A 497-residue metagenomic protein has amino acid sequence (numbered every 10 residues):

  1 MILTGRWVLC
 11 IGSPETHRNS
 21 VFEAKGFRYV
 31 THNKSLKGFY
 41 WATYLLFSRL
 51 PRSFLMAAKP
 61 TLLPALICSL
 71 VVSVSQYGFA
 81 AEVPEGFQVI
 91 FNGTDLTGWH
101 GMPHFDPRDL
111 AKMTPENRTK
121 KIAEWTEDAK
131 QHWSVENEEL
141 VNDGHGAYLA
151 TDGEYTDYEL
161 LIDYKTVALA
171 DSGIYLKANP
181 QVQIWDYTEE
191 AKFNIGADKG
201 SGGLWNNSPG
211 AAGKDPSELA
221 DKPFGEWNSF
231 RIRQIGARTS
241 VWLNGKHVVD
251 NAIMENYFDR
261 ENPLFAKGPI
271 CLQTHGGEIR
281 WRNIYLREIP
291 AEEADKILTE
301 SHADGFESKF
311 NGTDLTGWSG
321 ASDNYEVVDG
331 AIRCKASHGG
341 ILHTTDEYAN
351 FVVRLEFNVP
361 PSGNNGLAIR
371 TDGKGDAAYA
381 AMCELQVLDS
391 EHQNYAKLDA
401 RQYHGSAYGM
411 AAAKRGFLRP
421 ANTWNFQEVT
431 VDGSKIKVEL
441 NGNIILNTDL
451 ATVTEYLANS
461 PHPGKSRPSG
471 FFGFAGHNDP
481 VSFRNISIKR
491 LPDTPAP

Functional and structural regions predicted by a protein language model:
I2, E15-R18, K37: Charged/polar low-complexity intrinsically disordered segments
R6, R18, R28, R49-R52: Basic polycationic patches enriched in arginine
V30-T31, A42-T43: Intrinsically disordered, low-complexity segments enriched in serine/proline and basic residues
F39, L46-A65: Bacterial N-terminal signal peptides that target proteins for export
P64-S73: Bacterial N-terminal signal peptides
G78-P497: Carbohydrate-interacting regions of secretory-pathway proteins
